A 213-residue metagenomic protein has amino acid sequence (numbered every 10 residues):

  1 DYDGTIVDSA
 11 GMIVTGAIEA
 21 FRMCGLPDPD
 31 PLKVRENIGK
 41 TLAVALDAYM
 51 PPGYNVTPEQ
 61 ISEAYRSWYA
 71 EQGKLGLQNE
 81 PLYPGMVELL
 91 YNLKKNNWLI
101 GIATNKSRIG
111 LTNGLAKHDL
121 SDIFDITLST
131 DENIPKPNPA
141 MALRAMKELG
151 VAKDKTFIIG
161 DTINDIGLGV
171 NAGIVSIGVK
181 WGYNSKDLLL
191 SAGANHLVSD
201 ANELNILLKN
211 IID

Functional and structural regions predicted by a protein language model:
Y2-N96, T112: N-terminal helical cap/lid subdomain that shapes the substrate entry/recognition surface in HAD-like hydrolases
T5, T104-K106: Conserved phosphate-coupling serine/threonine residues in phosphotransfer and NTP-handling enzymes
M12, G16, V87-E88, T162-D165 (+1 more regions): Short glycine/proline-centered loop/turn elements that form peptide/ligand docking sites
N79, S107-I159, I163-A172, K186-L190: Substrate-recognition "cap/lid" segment bordering the active-site pocket of phosphatases
K95-W98, L149-K155, I211-I212: Glycine-rich phosphate-binding loop signature in dinucleotide/nucleotide-binding domains
H196-D200: Short acidic-hydrophobic, aromatic-tinged amphipathic segments that line or gate anion-handling sites
